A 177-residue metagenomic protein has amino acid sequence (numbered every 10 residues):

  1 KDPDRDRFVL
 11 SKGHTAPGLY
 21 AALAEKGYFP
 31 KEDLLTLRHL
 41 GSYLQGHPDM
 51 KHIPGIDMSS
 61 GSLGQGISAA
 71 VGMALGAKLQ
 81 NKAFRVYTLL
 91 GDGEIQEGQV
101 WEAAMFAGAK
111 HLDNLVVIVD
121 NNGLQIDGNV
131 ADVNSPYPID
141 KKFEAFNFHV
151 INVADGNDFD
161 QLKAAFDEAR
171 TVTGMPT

Functional and structural regions predicted by a protein language model:
K1-A109: Cofactor-binding active-site loop characterized by glycine-rich and histidine/acidic residues
H39-K51, A69, M73-L75, L79-F84 (+1 more regions): Thiamine diphosphate
